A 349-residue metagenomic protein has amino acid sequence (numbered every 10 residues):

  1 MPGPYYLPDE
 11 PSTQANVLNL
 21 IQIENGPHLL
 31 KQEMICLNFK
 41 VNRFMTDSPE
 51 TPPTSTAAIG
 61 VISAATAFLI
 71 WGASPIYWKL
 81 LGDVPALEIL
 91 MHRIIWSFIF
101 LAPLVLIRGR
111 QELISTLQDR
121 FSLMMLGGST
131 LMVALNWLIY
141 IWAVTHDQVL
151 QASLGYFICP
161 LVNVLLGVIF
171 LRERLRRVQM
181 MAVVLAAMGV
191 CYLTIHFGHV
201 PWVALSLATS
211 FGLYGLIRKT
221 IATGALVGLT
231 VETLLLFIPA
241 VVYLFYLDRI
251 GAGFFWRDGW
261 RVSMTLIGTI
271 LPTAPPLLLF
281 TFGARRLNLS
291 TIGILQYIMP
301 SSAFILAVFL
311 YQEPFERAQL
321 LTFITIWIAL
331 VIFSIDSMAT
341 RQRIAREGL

Functional and structural regions predicted by a protein language model:
L20-N25, L29-K31, I35-T66, I99-G127 (+5 more regions): Membrane-interface interhelical linkers
I35, V41-E88, C191-T220, V242 (+1 more regions): Glycine-/small-residue-enriched transmembrane alpha-helix faces in small-molecule transporters and effluxers
T46-D47, Y297-L349: C-terminal-most transmembrane helix of multi-pass membrane proteins
A65, L69-A73, Y77, G127-V144 (+4 more regions): Hydrophobic alpha-helical transmembrane segments of multi-pass membrane transport proteins, especially secondary
L81, I89, R93, A143-V144 (+6 more regions): Hydrophobic/aromatic residues within transmembrane alpha-helices of multi-pass small-molecule transporters
W96-F100, G155-I169, P239, L295-L310 (+1 more regions): Alpha-helical transmembrane segments of compact multi-pass small-molecule transporters, enriched in specific families
L154-I158, A225-L235, A274-F309: Helix-helix packing/entry segments at the starts of transmembrane helices
V178-T194, L207, A318-S337: Hydrophobic transmembrane alpha-helices of multi-pass small-molecule transport proteins
